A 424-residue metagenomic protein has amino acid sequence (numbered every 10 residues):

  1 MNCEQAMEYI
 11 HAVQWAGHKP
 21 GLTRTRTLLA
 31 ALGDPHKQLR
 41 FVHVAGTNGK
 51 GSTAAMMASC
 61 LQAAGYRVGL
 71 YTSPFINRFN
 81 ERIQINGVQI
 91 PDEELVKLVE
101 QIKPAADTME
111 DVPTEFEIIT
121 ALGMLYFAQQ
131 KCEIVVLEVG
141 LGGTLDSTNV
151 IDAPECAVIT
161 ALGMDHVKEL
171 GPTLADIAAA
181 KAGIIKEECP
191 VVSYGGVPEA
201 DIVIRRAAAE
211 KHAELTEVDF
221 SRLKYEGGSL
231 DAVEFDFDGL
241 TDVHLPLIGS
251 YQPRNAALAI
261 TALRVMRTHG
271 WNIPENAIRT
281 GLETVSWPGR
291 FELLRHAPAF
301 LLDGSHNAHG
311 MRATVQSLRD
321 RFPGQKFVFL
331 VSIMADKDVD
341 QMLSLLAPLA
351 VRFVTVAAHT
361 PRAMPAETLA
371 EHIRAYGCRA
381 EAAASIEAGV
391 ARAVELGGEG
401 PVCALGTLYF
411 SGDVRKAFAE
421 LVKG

Functional and structural regions predicted by a protein language model:
M1-N48, S52-R67, I76-R78, P190-S193 (+2 more regions): N-terminal leader/targeting and accessory segments in enzymes
H18, L22, R26-K37, A63-D152 (+2 more regions): ATP-dependent carboxylate-amine ligase catalytic core
K37-Q38, I134-L137, L145-V158, L162-G163 (+3 more regions): Nucleotide phosphate-binding/pyrophosphate-handling subdomain across enzymes that bind or process nucleotide phosphates
M57-Q62, F127, L346, I373: Hydrophobic alpha-helical packing residues
E110-D111, I118, K131-E138, P154-E155 (+3 more regions): Acidic, Mg2+-coordinating active-site environments of NTP-dependent enzymes
F127-E133, H269, D320-Q325, A393-P401: Glycine-rich phosphate-binding loop signature in dinucleotide/nucleotide-binding domains
Y194-T216, L230-D231, A299-L302, A308 (+1 more regions): C-terminal helical cap/extension that packs against the catalytic core of soluble nucleotide-cofactor enzymes
L408-G424: Glycine/aspartate-rich loop-and-adjacent alpha/beta segment that forms the canonical ThDP
